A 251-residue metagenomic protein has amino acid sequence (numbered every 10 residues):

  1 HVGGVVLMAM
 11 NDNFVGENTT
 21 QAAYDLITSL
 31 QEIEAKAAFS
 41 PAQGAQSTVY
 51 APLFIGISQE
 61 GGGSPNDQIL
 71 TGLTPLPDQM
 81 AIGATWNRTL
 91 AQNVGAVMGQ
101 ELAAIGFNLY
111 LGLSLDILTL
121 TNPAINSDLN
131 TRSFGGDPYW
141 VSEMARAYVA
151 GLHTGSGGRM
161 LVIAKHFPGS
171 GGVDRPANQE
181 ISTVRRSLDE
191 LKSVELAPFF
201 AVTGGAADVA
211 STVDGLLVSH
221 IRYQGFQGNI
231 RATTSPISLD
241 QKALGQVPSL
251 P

Functional and structural regions predicted by a protein language model:
H1, L90-M98, L191-A201: Short, acidic/polar
H1-M8, N93-Y110, T212: Catalytic domains of carbohydrate-active enzymes, especially glycoside hydrolases
H1-P75, G83, A103: N-terminal hydrophobic targeting/anchoring segments and the immediately downstream early-domain regions of hydrolases
V2-L7, L53-G61, L109-L113, V162-A164 (+2 more regions): Hydrophobic faces of well-ordered beta-strands that scaffold small-molecule active sites in alpha/beta enzyme cores
M8-T20, Q79-Q92, D128-Y139, I181-L188 (+1 more regions): Second-shell loop/turn segments in exported
T19-D25, S29-F39, Y139-P251: Second-shell residues forming the walls of enzyme active-site clefts
A37-S40, A51, T74, A84 (+3 more regions): Surface-exposed intrinsically disordered loops and tails
G63, I69-G72, N108-R132, L161-T183 (+1 more regions): Active-site-proximal loop/short-helix segments that contain or immediately flank catalytic acid/base residue(s)
